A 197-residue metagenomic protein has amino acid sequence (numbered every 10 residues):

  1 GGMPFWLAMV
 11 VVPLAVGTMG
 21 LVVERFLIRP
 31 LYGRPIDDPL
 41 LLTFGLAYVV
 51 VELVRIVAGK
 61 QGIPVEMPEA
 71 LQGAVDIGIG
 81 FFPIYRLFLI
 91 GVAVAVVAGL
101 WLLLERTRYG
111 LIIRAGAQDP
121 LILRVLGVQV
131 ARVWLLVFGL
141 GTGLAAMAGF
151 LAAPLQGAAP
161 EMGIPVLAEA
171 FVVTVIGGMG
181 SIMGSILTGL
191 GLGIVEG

Functional and structural regions predicted by a protein language model:
G2, G33, F81-F82, G127 (+1 more regions): Helix-boundary and loop/linker segments of multi-pass membrane transporters
M3-L14, L135-A145, G149-F150, L155-G197: Transmembrane alpha-helical segments in multi-pass inner-membrane proteins
M3-L46, L53, L187-L192, E196: Alpha-helical transmembrane segments within multi-pass membrane transporters and channels
P4, Y32-I36, Q118, Q129 (+1 more regions): A helix-boundary/kink motif common to multi-pass secondary transporters, especially Major Facilitator Superfamily
L21-P30, V57, L102-R106, L151-P154 (+3 more regions): Membrane-interface helix caps of multi-pass small-molecule transporters
P30-L31, I36-R106, V130-V133: Transmembrane helix-bundle core of multi-pass membrane transporters and related energy-transducing complexes
G80-A159, I182-T188: Helix-loop-helix "hairpin" substructures at the membrane interface of multi-pass membrane proteins
